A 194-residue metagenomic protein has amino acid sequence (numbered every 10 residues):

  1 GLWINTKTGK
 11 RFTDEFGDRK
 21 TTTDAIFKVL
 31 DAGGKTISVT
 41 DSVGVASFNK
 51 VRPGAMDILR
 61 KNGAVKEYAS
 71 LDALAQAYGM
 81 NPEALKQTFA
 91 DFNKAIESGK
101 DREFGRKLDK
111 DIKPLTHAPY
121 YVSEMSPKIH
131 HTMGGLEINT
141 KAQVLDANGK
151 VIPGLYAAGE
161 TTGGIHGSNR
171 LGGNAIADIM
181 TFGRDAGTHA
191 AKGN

Functional and structural regions predicted by a protein language model:
G1-M80: An anion/pyrophosphate-binding glycine-rich loop and adjacent beta-alpha core in soluble alpha-beta enzymes
T6-T8, T140, A147, T181: Short, ordered coil/turn segments that flank beta-strands lining enzyme active or ligand-binding pockets
K10-S38, D146, V151-E160, G164-I176: Gly/Pro-rich active-site capping loops and adjacent beta-alpha segments that organize cofactor/substrate pockets
V43, Y78, P82, F89-E97 (+1 more regions): Structural signal for hydrophobic packing residues in well-ordered secondary-structure cores of soluble enzyme domains
K66-A73, M80, A84-Q87, K150 (+1 more regions): Generic recognition of stable, solvent-exposed alpha-helical segments in well-folded globular domains
A84-N169: A glycine-rich dinucleotide-binding beta-alpha-beta segment and adjacent secondary-structure elements that constitute
S123, T162-N194: A conserved FAD-binding loop/helix module that cradles the flavin
